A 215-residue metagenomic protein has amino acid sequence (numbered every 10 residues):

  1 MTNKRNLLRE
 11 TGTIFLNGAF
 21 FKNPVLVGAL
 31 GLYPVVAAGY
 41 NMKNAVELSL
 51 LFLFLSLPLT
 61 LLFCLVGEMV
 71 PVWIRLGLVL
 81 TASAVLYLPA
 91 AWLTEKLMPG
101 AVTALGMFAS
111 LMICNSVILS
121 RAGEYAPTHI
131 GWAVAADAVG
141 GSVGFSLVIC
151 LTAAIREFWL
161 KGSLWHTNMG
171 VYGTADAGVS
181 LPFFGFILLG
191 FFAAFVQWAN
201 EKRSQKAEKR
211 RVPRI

Functional and structural regions predicted by a protein language model:
M1-L16: Short, Lys/Arg-rich, polar N-terminal cytosolic tail immediately upstream of the first transmembrane signal-anchor
T13, A133-I215: C-terminal transmembrane helix-loop-helix hairpin of multi-pass membrane proteins
G31-V36, F52-L53, L57, A84-A91 (+3 more regions): Hydrophobic core segments of alpha-helical transmembrane domains in multi-pass membrane transport and ion-translocation
M42-P58, L78, V102-I113: Structural signature of hydrophobic alpha-helical transmembrane segments
L59-V72, L119-H129: C-terminal ends of transmembrane helices
C64-L78, L97-T103, W165-D176: Membrane interface segments of multi-pass transport proteins and intramembrane proteases
V70-S83, A104-S110, D137, R210: Cytoplasmic-side transmembrane-helix entry/capping segments in multi-pass membrane proteins
W92-G141: Membrane-proximal helix-loop-helix units in multi-pass membrane proteins
